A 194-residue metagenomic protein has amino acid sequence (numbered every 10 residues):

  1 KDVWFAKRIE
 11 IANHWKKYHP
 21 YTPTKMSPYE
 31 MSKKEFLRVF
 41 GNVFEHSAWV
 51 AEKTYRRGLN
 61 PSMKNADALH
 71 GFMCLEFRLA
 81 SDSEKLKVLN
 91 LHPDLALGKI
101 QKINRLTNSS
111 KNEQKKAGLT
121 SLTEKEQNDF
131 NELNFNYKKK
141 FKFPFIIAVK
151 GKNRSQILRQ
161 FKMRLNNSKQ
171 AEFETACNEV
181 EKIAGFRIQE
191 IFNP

Functional and structural regions predicted by a protein language model:
K1-P23: C-terminal domain-boundary segment and adjacent tail
D2, S47-A48, M63, D82 (+2 more regions): Alpha-helix boundary/capping and short turn/kink residues
T24-N42: Charged, compositionally biased N-terminal leader segments and the immediate start of the first structured element
K33-F36, V50, R154-I157: N-terminal alpha-helical segment
S47-A48, T54, F145: Residue-level signal for inorganic ion chemistry
E52-L133, I183-F192: Aromatic-anchored, charged helix-turn/loop surface patch used as a conserved interaction hotspot
L122, E126-P194: C-terminal non-catalytic interaction appendages of large macromolecular assemblies
